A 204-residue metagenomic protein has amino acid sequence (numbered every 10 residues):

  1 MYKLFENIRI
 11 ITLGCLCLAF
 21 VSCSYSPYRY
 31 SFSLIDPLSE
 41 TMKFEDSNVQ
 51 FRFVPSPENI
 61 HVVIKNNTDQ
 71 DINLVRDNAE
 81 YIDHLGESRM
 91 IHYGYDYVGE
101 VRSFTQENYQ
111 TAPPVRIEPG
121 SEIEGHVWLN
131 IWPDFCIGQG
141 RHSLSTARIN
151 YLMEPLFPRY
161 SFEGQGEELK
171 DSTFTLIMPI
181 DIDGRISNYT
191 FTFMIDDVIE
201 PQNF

Functional and structural regions predicted by a protein language model:
M1-T12: Bacterial N-terminal signal peptides that target proteins for export
A19-S22: C-terminal motif of bacterial Sec signal peptides marking the signal peptidase cleavage site
Y25-S56: Low-complexity, acidic Ser/Thr/Pro/Gly-rich terminal tails and inter-domain linkers that flank the onset of structured
F32-L34, L38, P113, P119-F204: Surface-exposed edge beta-strand/loop patches
E58-I60, F174: Residue-level detector of short, conserved catalytic/binding motifs and their immediate flanks
I60-N66: Short, well-ordered beta-strand segments enriched in hydrophobic/aromatic residues
K65, I82, P179-D183: A generic structural motif
T68-F135, P201-F204: The feature marks short-to-medium sequence segments in extracytoplasmic or secretory-pathway proteins
